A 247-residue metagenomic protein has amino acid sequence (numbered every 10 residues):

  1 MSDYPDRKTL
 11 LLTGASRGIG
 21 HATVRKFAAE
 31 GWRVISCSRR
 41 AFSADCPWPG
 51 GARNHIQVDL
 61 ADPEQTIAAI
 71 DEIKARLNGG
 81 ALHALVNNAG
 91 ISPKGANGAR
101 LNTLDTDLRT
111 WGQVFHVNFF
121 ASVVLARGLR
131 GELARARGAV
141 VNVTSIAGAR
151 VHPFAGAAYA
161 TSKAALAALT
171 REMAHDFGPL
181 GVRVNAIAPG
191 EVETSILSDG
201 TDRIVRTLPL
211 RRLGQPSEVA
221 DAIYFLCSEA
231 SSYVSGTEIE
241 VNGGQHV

Functional and structural regions predicted by a protein language model:
S16-R17: Conserved glycine-rich cofactor-binding loop
A96-T103, D107-G112, I204: Substrate-binding pocket helix/loop in short-chain dehydrogenase/reductase
A126, S162, T170: Active-site helix of classical SDR
G131, H175-D176, S232: Alpha-helical segment proximal to the catalytic Tyr-Lys
R137, G178, R183, V234-G236: Short, small/polar-rich loop/turn modules that mediate ligand/substrate recognition or access, typified
S145: Residue(s) in the substrate-gating loop at a strand-loop-helix junction that position the organic substrate next
R150, R203, Y224, S235-V247: Short C-terminal tail/terminal secondary-structure segment of NAD(P)H-dependent dehydrogenase/reductase domains
